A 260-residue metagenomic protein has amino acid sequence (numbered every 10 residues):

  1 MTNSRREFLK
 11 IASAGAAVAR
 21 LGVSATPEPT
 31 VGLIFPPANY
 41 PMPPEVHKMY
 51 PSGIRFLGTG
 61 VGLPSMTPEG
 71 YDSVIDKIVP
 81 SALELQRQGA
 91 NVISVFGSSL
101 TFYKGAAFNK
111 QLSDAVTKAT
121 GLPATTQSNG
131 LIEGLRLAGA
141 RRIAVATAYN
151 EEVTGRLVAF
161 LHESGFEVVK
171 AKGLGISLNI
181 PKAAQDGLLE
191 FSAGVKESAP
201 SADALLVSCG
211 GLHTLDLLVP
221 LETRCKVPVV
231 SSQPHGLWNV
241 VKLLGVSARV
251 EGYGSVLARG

Functional and structural regions predicted by a protein language model:
M1-G15: N-terminal secretory signal peptides and thylakoid transit peptides that target proteins across membranes
L21-P80, E151-T154, V158-G187: N-terminal glycine-rich anion-binding loop in soluble enzyme alpha/beta folds
I75-Q88, E190-S201: Short, well-structured alpha-helical segments in soluble
N91-F96, A144-T147, A202-C209: Periplasmic-binding protein-like
L100-P123: Glycine/small-residue-rich loop that forms an oxyanion/phosphate-binding "nest" at active or ligand-binding sites
A140-A159, V246-G260: Short, glycine-/small-residue-rich phosphate/pyrophosphate-handling segment
I176, V229-S247: Short, flexible loop segments at boundaries between secondary-structure elements
F191-R224, S231, L237: Hydrophobic alpha-helical
